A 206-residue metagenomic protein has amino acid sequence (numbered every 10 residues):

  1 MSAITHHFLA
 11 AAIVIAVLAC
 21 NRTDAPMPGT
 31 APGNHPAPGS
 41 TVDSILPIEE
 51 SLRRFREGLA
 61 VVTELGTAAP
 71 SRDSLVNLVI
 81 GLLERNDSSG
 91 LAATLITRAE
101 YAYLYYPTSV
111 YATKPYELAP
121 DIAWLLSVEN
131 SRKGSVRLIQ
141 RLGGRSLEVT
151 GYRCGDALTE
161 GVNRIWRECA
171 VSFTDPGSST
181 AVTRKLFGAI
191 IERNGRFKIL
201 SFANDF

Functional and structural regions predicted by a protein language model:
M1-L9: Bacterial N-terminal signal peptides that target proteins for export
A12-I13: Gram-negative bacterial Sec-dependent N-terminal signal peptides
V17-A19: C-terminal motif of bacterial Sec signal peptides marking the signal peptidase cleavage site
N21-A31, K133-F206: Exposed beta-sheet edge and beta->alpha loop/turn motif
G29-S88, A93, Y101-Y103: Short, low-complexity N-terminal intrinsically disordered segments enriched in polar/charged residues
R85-E100, T183-G195: Short, solvent-exposed linear motifs at loop/edge-of-secondary-structure regions
A93-T113: Short, solvent-exposed secondary-structure junction/capping segments
S109-G134: A solvent-exposed, acidic/Ser-Thr-rich amphipathic alpha-helical stretch
